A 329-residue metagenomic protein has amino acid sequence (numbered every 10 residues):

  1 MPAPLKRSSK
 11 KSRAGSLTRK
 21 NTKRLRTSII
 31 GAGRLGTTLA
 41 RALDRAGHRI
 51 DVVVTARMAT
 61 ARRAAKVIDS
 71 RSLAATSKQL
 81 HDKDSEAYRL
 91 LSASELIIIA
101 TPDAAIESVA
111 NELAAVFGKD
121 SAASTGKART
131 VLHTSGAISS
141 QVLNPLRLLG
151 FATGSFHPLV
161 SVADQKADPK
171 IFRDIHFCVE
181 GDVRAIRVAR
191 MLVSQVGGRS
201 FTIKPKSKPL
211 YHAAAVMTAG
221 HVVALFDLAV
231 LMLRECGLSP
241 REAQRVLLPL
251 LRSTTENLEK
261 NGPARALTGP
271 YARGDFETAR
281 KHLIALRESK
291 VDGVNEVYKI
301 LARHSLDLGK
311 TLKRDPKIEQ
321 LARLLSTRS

Functional and structural regions predicted by a protein language model:
P2-R13, N295-S329: SAM-dependent methyltransferases
P2-R89: NAD(P)+-binding Rossmann beta1-loop-alpha1 motif at the extreme N-terminus of oxidoreductases
T37, R41, R45, K66 (+4 more regions): Short, well-ordered alpha-helices that flank and scaffold nucleotide-derived cofactor binding pockets
M58, L73-A167: Rossmann-like NAD(P)(H) cofactor-binding subdomain of soluble oxidoreductases
T60-V67, R71, L146-G150, A167-K260 (+3 more regions): Internal alpha-helical scaffold of NAD(P)-dependent oxidoreductase catalytic cores
E256-K317: Interdomain hinge/lid region at the active-site interface of Rossmann-like NAD(P)-dependent oxidoreductases
